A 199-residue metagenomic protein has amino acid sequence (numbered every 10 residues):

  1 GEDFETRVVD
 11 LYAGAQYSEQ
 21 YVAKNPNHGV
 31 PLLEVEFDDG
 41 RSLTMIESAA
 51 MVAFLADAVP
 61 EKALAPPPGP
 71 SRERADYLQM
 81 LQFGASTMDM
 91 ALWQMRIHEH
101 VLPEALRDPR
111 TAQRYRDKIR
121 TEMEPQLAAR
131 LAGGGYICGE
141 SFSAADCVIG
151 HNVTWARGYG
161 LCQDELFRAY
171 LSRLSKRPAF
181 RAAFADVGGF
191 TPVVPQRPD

Functional and structural regions predicted by a protein language model:
G1-R110: GST-like domain detector, emphasizing the conserved glutathione-binding G-site in the N-terminal thioredoxin-like
D10-A13, Y170, G188-G189: Conserved beta-strand edge residues that scaffold enzyme active sites
G14-A15, L55, L174, T191-V193: Short secondary-structure boundary/hinge segments and terminal tails
A23, K176, A185-D186: Phosphate-coordinating loops and pocket residues in cytosolic domains that bind phosphorylated ligands
E36, Y159, D186: Conserved residues at the C-terminal ends of beta-strands
M80, G84-P178: GST-like fold's C-terminal all-alpha helical module
A185-D199: Terminal-tail/helix-coil boundary detector
